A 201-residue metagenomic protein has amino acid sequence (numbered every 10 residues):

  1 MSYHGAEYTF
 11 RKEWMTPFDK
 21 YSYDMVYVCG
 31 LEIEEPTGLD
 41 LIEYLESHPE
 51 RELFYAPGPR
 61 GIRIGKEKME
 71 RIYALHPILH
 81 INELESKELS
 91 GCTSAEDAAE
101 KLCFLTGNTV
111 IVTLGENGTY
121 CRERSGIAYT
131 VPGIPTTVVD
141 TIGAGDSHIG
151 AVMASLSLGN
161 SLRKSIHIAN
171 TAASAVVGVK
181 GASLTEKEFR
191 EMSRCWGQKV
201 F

Functional and structural regions predicted by a protein language model:
M1-A128, E191, G197, F201: Ribokinase/PfkB-type carbohydrate-kinase core domain
A95-F201: Conserved phosphate-binding/catalytic region of the ribokinase-like
